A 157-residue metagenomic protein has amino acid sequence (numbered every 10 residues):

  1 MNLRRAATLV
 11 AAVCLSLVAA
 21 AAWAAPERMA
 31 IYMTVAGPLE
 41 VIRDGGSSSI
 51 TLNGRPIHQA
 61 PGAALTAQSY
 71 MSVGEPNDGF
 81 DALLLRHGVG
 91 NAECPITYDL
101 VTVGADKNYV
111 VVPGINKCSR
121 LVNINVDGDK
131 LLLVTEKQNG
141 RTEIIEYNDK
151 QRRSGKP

Functional and structural regions predicted by a protein language model:
M1-V10: Bacterial N-terminal signal peptides that target proteins for export
R5, W23-S49, S119-P157: Acidic, small-residue rich beta-repeat scaffolds with periodic aromatic anchors
A19-A21: N-terminal signal peptide c-region/cleavage motif recognized by signal peptidases
E27-F80: N-terminal secretory signal peptides
I42-R43, N91-I96: Short, solvent-exposed loop/turn segments at conserved positions within beta-propeller repeat blades
S48-G62, D99-P113, E143-P157: Surface-exposed loop/turn elements that mediate protein-protein interactions on large endomembrane-trafficking
A63-A67, I115-R120: Short coil/turn segments at the loop-to-beta-strand junctions that recur within blades of beta-propeller repeat folds
N77-G88, L100, K130-L133: Acidic/hydrophobic-patterned starts of short beta strands in beta-sheet-rich repeat architectures
